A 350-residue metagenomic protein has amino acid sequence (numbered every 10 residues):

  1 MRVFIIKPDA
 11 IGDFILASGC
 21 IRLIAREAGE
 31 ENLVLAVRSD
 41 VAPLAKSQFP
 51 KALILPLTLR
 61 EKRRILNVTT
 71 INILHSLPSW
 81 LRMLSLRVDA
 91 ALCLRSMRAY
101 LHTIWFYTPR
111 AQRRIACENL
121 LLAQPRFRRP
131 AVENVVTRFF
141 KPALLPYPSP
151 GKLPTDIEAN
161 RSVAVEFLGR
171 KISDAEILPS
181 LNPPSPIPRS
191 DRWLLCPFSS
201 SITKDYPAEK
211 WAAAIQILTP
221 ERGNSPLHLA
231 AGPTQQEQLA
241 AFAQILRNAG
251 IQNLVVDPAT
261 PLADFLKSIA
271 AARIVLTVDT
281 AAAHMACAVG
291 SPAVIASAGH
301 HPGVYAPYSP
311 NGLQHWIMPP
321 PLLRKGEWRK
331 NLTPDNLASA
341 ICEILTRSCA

Functional and structural regions predicted by a protein language model:
M1-A350: Catalytic machinery of carbohydrate-active enzymes, primarily nucleotide-sugar-dependent glycosyltransferases
